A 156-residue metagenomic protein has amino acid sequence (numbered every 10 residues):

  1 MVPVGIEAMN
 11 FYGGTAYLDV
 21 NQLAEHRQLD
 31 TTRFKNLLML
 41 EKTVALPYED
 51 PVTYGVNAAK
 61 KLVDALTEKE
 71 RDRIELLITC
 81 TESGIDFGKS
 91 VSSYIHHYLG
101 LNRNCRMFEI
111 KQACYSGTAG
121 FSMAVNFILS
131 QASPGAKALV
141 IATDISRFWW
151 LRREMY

Functional and structural regions predicted by a protein language model:
M1-I78: Conserved active-site "lid/cap" helical segment
M1-Q22, K60, F121-Y156: Conserved beta-strand-centric core segments of catalytic alpha/beta enzyme folds
A24-T31, A58-I74, S93-R103, F127-A136 (+1 more regions): Short, Lys/Arg-enriched charge-dense amphipathic segments
T32-N36, E41-E49, S83-K137, T143: Conserved catalytic cysteine-centered active-site region of acyl-thioester-dependent Claisen-condensing enzymes
